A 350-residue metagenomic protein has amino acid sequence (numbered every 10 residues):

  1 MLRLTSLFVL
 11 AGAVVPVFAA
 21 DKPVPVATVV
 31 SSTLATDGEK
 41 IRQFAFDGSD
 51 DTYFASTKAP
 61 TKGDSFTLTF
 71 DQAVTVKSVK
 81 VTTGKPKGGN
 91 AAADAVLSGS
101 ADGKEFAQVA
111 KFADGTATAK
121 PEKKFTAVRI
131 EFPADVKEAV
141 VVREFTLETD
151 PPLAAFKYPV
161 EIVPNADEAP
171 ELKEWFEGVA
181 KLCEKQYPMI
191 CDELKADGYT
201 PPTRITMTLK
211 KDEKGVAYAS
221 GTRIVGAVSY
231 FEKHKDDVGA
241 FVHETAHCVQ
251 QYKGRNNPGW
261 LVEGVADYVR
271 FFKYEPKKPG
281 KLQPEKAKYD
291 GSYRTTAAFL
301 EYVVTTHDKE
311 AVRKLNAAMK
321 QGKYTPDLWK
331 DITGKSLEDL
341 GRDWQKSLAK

Functional and structural regions predicted by a protein language model:
V15-A19: Sec/Tat signal peptide C-region and signal peptidase I cleavage site
A20-Q72, V76, G84-A95, A101 (+3 more regions): Disordered, acidic Ser/Thr/Pro-rich linker "stalks" and the adjacent N-terminal cap of the next globular domain
T116-A127: Short, surface-exposed tryptophan/glycine-enriched loops that mediate extracellular molecular recognition
I130-E138: Short beta-strand-plus-loop segments that form exposed binding edges in beta-rich domains
F156-T245, G254, Y324-D327: Juxtacatalytic substrate-recognition/specificity segment
Q186, R255-T296: Post-HExxH zinc-binding segment in Zn-dependent metallohydrolases
A246, Q250, L300: Short active-site segment of divalent metal-dependent hydrolases/proteases that encodes the spacing between
D290-A297, V303-K350: Pan-zinc metallopeptidase signature
